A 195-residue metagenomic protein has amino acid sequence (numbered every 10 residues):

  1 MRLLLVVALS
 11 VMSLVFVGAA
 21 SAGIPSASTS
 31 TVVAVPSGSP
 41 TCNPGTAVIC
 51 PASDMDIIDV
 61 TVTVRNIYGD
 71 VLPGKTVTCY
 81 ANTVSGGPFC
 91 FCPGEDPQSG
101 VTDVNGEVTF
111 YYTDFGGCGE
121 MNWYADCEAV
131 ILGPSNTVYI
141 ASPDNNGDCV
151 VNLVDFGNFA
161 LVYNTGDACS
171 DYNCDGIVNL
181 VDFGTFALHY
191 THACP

Functional and structural regions predicted by a protein language model:
M1-L4: Positively charged n-region of N-terminal signal peptides that target proteins for export
V6-F16: Bacterial N-terminal signal peptides
L9, A20-S21, V101, L161 (+1 more regions): Intrinsic disorder/low-complexity segments
L14-C149, A193-P195: The feature marks long extracellular or luminal low-complexity segments
N145-G166, D175-C194: Alpha-helical segments with a strong preference for the paired helices of cellulosomal dockerin domains
C169: Acidic/His metal-coordination segments adjacent to aromatic residues that form catalytic metal sites in metalloenzymes
